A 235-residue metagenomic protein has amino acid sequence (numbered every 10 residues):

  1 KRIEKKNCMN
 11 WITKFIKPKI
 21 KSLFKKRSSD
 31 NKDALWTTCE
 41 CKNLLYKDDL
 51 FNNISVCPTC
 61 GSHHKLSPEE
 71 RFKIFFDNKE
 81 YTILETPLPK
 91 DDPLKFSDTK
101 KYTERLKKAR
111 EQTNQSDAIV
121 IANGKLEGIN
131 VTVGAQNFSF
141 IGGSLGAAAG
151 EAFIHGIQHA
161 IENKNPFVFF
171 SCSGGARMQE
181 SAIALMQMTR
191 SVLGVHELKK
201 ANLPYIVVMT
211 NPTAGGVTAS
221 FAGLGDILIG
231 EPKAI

Functional and structural regions predicted by a protein language model:
R2-I206, P212, L224: Terminal-region recognition feature
N211-A214, A234-I235: Short acidic/polar capping segments at secondary-structure boundaries
A214-F221: Short glycine/serine/threonine-rich phosphate/pyrophosphate-binding segments that cradle anionic phosphate groups
G225-I235: Gly/Pro- and small hydrophobic-enriched strand-loop and loop-to-helix capping segments that sit at the rims
